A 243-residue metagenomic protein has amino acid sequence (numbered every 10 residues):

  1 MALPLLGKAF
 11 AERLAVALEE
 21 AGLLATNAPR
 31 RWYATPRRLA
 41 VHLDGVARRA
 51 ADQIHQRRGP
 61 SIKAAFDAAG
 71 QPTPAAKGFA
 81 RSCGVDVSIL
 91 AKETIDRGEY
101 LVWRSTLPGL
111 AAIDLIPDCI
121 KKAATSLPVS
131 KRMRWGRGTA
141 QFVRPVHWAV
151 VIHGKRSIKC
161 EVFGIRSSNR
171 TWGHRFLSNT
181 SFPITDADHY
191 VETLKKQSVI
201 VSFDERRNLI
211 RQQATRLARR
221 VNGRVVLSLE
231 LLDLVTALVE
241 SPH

Functional and structural regions predicted by a protein language model:
M1-H243: Long, basic N-terminal domains or extensions that often function in RNA/ssDNA interaction or organelle/cellular
